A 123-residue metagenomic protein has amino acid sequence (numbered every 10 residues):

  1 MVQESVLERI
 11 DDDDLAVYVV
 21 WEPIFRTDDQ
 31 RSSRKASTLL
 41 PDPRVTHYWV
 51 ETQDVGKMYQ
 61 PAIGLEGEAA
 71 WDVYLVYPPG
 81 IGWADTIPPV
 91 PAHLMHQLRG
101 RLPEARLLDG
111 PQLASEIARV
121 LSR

Functional and structural regions predicted by a protein language model:
M1-T38, V55: Structural microenvironment flanking redox-active thiols in thiol-disulfide oxidoreductases
S5, I63, Y74-L75: Hydrophobic/aromatic beta-strand elements that line small-molecule binding cavities or substrate pockets in beta-rich
D12-V17, P41-T46, A70-D72: Loop/turn elements at helix/coil->beta-strand transitions in domains of secreted/extracellular proteins
Y18, Y48, Y59, Y74-Y77: Sequence-level detector for tyrosine residue identity
E22-P23, V50-T52, P79-G80: Solvent-exposed coil/turn segments that connect beta secondary-structure elements in extracytoplasmic/periplasmic
D29-R31, Y59-Q60, D85-P89: Short, solvent-exposed loop/turn and secondary-structure capping segments
S37-E68: Short, internal strand/loop/helix patches that form the active-site neighborhood or redox-interaction surface
A69-R123: Thiol-/selenol-based redox modules, centered on thioredoxin-like and closely related oxidoreductase domains
